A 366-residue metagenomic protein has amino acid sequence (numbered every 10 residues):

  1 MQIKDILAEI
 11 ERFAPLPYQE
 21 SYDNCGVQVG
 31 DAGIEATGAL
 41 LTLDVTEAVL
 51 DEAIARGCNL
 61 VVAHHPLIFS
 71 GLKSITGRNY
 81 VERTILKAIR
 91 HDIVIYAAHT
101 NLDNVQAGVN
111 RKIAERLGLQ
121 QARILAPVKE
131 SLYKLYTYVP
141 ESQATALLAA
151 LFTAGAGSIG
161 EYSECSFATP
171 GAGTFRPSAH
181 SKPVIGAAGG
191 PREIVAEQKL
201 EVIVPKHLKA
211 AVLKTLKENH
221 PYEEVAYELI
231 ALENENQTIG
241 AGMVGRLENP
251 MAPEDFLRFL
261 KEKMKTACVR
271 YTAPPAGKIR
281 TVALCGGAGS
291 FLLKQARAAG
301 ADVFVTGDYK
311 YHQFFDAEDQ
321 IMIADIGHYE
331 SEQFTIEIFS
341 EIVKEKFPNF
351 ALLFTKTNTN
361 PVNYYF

Functional and structural regions predicted by a protein language model:
M1-F366: Hydrophobic structural segments
